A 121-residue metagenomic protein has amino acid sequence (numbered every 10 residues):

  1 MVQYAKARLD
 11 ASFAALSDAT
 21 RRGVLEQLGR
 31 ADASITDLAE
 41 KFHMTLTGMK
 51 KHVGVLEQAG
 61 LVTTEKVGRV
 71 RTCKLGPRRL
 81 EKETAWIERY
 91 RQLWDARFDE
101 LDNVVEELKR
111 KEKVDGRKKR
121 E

Functional and structural regions predicted by a protein language model:
M1-R8, Q27-L46, V55-Q58, T63 (+2 more regions): C-terminal regulatory/oligomerization modules of transcriptional regulators
A11: Interfacial catalytic loop of ABC nucleotide-binding domains
A14-S17, E26-R30: Short, locally clustered residues in the helix-turn-helix/winged-helix DNA-binding domain
A15-T20, L80: Short helix-coil-helix linker/hinge
R22-V24: Pre-recognition alpha-helix immediately N-terminal to the DNA-recognition helix within helix-turn-helix or winged-helix
K66-T72: Short, Lys/Arg-rich nucleic-acid/phosphate-binding segment
